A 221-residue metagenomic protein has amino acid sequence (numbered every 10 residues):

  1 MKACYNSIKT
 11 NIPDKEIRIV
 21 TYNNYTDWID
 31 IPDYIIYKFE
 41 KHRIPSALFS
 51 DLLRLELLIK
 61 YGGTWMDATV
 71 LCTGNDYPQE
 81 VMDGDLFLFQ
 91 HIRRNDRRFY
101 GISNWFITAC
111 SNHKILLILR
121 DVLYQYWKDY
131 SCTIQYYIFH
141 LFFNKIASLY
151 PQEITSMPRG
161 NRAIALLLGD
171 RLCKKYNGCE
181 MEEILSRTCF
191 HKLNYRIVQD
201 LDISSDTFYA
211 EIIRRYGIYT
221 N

Functional and structural regions predicted by a protein language model:
M1-S50, A68-N221: Glycosyltransferase-associated regions of secretory-pathway enzymes, highlighting luminal stem/catalytic domains
D51-G63: Small-residue hinge/turn detector
